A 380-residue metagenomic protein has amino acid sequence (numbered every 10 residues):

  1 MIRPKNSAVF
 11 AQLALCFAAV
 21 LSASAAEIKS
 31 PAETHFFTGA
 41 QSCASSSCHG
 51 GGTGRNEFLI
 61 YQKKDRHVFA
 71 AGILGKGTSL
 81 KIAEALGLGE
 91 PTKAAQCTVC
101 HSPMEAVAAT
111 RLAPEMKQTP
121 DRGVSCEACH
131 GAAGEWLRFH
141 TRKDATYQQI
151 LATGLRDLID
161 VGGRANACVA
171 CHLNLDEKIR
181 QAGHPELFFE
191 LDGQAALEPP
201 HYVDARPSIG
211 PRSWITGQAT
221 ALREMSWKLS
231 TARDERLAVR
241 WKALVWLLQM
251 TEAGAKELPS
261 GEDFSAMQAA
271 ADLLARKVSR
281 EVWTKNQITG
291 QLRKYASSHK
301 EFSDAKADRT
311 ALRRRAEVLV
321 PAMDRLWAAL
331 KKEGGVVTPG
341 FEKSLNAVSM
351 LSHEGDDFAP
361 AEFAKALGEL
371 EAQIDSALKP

Functional and structural regions predicted by a protein language model:
M1-V9: N-terminal secretory signal peptides that target proteins for export/translocation
A11-S22: Bacterial N-terminal signal peptides
A23-A26, F37: Boundary at the C-terminal end of the N-terminal hydrophobic targeting segment
I28, G52-L86, A109-V124, A128 (+1 more regions): Primarily the internal scaffold of c-type cytochrome electron-transfer domains, especially repeated/multiheme c-type
E33-E57, R66-F69: Mature N-terminal segment immediately following signal peptide/propeptide cleavage in secreted/periplasmic
F36-A44, K93, R122, R164: Short metal-coordination and nucleic-acid-contact micro-motifs, chiefly zinc-binding Cys/His arrays
C43-S45, C97, C126, C168: Short cysteine-rich clusters marking metal-coordination/redox-active sites
A266-P380: Extended, amphipathic alpha-helical scaffolds
